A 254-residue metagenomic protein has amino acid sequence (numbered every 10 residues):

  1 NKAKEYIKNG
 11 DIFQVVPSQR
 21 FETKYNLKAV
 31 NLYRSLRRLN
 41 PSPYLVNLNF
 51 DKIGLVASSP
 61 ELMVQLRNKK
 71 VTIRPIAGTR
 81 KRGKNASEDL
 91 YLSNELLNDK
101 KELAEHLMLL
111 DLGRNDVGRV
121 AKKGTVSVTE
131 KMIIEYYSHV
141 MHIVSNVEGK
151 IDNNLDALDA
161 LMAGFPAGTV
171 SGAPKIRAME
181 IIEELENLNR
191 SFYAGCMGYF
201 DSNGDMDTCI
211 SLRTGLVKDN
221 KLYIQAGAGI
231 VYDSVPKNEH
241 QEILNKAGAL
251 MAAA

Functional and structural regions predicted by a protein language model:
N1-A254: Extended alpha-helical targeting/anchoring segments, especially N-terminal organellar/secretory targeting helices
